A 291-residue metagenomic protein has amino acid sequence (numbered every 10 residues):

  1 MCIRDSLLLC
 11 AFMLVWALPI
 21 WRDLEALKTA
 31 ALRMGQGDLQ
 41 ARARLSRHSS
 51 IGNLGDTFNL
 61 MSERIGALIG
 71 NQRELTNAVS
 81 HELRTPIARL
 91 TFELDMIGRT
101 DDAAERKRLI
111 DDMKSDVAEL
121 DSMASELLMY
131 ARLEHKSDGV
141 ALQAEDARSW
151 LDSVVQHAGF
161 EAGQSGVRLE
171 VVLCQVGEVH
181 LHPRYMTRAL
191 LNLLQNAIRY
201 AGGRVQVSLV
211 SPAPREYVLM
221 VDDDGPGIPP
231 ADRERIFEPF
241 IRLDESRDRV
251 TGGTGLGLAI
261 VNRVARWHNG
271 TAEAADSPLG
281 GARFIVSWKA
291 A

Functional and structural regions predicted by a protein language model:
R4-N77, L83, A88-A103, D111 (+8 more regions): Membrane-proximal HAMP signal-relay module
S80, G202: Short conserved AdoMet
A88-Y200, Q206-D222, E234-S246, V250-L256 (+1 more regions): DHp/HisKA dimerization helices and adjoining segments of the cytosolic kinase module in bacterial two-component sensor
V207, A272-A275: Short hydrophobic beta-strand elements within the C-terminal catalytic ATPase subdomain
V210, S287-K289: Residue-level recognition of strand-loop junctions within catalytic nucleotide-signaling folds
P226-G227: Glycine-rich G1-box
G280-F284: Glycine-rich GHKL/ HATPase_c ATP-binding element in histidine kinases
